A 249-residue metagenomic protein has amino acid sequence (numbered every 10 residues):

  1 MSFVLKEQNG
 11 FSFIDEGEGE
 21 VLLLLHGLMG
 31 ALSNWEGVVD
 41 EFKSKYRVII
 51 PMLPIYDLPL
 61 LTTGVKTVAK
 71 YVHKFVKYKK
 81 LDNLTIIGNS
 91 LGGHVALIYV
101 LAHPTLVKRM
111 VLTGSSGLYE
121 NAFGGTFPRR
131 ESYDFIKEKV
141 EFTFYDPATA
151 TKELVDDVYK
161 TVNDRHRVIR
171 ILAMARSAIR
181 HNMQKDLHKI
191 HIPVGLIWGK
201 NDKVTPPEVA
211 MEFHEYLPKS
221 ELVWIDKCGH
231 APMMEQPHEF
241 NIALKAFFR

Functional and structural regions predicted by a protein language model:
M1-L23, K43-Y46, L60-L61, L81-D82 (+2 more regions): Alpha/beta-hydrolase fold catalytic core
I14, G37-D40, I49-I87, M233 (+1 more regions): Active-site loop/oxyanion-hole signature of alpha/beta-hydrolase fold enzymes
L28-G37: The serine-hydrolase catalytic nucleophile loop
G88, G92, A96: Gly/Ala-rich beta-loop-alpha elbow adjacent to hydrolase catalytic centers
L97-A102, L106-E138: Flexible "cap/lid" loop of the alpha/beta hydrolase fold
R130-I192: Conserved alpha/beta-hydrolase catalytic His-Asp/Glu region
R176-E215, W224: Conserved serine/cysteine hydrolase catalytic core
E221, I225-R249: Catalytic active-site module of serine/aspartate enzymes centered on a nucleophile-bearing elbow/loop
